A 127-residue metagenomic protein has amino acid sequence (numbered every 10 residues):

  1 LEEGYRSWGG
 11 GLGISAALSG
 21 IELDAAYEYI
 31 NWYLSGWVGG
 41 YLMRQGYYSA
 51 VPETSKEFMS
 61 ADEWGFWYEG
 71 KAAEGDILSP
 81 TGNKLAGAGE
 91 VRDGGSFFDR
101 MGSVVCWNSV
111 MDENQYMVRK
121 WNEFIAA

Functional and structural regions predicted by a protein language model:
L1-R6, A17: Short beta-strand->loop
G4, E28, S60-E63, S103 (+1 more regions): Acidic, low-complexity intrinsically disordered regions
R6-G9, F97-D99: Short acidic (Asp/Glu) and glycine-rich catalytic loops that position anionic groups and cofactors
G10-D93: Mature extracytoplasmic/periplasmic domains
T81-A127: Conserved C-terminal helix/tail region of periplasmic/extracytoplasmic solute-binding proteins
